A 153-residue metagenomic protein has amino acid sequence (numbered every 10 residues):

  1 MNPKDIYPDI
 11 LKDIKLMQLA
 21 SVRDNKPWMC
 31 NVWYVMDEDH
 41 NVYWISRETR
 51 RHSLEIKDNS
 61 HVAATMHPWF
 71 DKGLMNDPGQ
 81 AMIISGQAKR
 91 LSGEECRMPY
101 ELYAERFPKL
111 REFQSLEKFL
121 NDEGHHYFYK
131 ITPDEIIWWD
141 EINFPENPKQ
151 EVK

Functional and structural regions predicted by a protein language model:
M1-M17: Extreme N-terminal tail/first-helix region
L11-K12, K57-D58, A104: Alpha-helix boundary recognition
I14-E48, I56, A63-P68, N76 (+1 more regions): Short beta-strand segments
K15-L16, H61, P108, I136: Generic structural signal for secondary-structure transition and capping sites
K26, D71, E95: Residue-level detector of flexible, active-site-proximal loop/helix-junction positions within diverse enzyme catalytic
R47-R50, T65-D71, E105-E117: Short acidic (Asp/Glu) patches
S53: An amphipathic, aromatic/His-enriched active-site/gating alpha helix that lines ligand/cofactor pockets
D77-K153: Charged, gly/pro-rich active-site loop segments
